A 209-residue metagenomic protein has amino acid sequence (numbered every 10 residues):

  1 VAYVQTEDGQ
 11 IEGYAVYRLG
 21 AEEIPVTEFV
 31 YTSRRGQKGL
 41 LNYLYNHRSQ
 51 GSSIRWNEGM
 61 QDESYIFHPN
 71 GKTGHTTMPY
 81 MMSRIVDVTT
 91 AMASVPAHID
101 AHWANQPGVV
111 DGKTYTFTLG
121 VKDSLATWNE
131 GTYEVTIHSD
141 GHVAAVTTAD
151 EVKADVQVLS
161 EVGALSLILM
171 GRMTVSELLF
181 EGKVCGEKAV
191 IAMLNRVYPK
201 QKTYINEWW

Functional and structural regions predicted by a protein language model:
V1-W209: Intrinsically disordered, low-complexity, positively biased terminal segments
